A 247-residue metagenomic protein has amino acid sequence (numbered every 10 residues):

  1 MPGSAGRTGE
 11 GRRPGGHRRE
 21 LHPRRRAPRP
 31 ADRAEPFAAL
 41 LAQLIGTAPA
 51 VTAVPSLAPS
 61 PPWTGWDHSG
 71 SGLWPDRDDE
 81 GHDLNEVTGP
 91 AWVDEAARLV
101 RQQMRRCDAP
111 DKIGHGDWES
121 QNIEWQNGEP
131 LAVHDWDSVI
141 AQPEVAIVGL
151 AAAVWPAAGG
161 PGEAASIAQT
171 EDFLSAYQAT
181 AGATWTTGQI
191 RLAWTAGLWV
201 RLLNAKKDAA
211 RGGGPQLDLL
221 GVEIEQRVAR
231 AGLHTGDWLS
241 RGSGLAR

Functional and structural regions predicted by a protein language model:
M1-P2, H22, P62: N-terminal membrane-targeting/anchoring modules of bacterial envelope and secretion proteins
A5-P36: Conserved structural core of kinase catalytic domains
A27-T88, A109-D111: A cross-family kinase active-site recognition segment
L73, S175, L202-R247: ATP/Mg2+ or Mg2+-diphosphate-binding catalytic cores that bind nucleotide phosphates or diphosphates via glycine-rich
P90-V100: Mechanochemical coupling/switch segment within NTP-driven translocation systems
R101-A146, A158: Active-site acidic catalytic loop and adjacent metal/ATP-binding pocket of ATP-dependent phosphoryl transfer enzymes
V145-G182, A196-P215: Active-site activation/catalytic loop segments of kinase-like enzymes and analogous catalytic loops in related
T184-A196: All-alpha amphipathic helical-bundle segments outside canonical DNA-binding/catalytic cores that form hydrophobic
